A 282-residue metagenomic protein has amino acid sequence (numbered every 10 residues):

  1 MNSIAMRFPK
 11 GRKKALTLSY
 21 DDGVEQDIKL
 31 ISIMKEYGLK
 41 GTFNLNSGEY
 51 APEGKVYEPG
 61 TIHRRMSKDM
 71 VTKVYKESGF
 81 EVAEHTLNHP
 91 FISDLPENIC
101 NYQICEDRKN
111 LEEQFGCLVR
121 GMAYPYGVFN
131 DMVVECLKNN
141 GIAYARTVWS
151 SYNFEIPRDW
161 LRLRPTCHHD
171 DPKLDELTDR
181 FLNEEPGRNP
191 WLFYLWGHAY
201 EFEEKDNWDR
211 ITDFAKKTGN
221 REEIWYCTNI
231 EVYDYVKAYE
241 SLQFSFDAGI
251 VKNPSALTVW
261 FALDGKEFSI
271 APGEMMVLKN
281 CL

Functional and structural regions predicted by a protein language model:
M1-F8, G38, E112, Y144-N153 (+2 more regions): C-terminal domain-boundary segment and adjacent tail
M1-Q26: Boundary/entry segment of secreted carbohydrate-active catalytic domains
A5, K29-I33, M132-C136, R210 (+1 more regions): A short acidic, amphipathic alpha-helical/loop segment
S19-Y20, A83, Y226: Generic enzyme active-site microenvironment
V24, H168-N183: A Trp-anchored, charged/polar loop motif used as the substrate-binding/catalytic surface of acyl/ester-handling
E25-K29, N130-V133, V259-W260: Short, well-ordered alpha-helical microsegments
K35-A143, S150-L163, C167, P190-A199: Metal-dependent polysaccharide deacetylase catalytic core of the NodB/CE4 family, i.e., the active-site-bearing domain
R64-K68, I104, L174-D179, W208-F214: Well-ordered, non-membrane alpha-helical segments in soluble/globular domains
